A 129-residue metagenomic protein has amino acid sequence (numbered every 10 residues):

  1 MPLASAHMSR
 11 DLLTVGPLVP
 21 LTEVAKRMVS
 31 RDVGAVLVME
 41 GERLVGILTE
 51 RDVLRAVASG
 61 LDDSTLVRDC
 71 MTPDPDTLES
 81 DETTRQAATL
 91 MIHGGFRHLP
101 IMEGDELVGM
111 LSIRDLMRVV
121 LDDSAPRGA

Functional and structural regions predicted by a protein language model:
P2, V19, L48, T65 (+2 more regions): Short beta-to-alpha loop/turn elements within the nucleotide-binding domains of ABC transporters
P2-L12, T65-P75: Bateman (tandem CBS) regulatory domains
T14-D32, L78-G95, M102, V120: The conserved cystathionine-beta-synthase
P20, D52-V53, L66-C70, T83 (+1 more regions): Histidine- and aromatic-rich ligand-binding microenvironments
M28-R31, V36-D52, M91, L99-R114: A glycine-centered beta-loop-beta connector
R55-T65: Short, charge-rich, low-complexity interaction segments located in flexible loops at or near secondary-structure
T83, L107-A129: Cytosolic regulatory modules rich in charged/polar residues
